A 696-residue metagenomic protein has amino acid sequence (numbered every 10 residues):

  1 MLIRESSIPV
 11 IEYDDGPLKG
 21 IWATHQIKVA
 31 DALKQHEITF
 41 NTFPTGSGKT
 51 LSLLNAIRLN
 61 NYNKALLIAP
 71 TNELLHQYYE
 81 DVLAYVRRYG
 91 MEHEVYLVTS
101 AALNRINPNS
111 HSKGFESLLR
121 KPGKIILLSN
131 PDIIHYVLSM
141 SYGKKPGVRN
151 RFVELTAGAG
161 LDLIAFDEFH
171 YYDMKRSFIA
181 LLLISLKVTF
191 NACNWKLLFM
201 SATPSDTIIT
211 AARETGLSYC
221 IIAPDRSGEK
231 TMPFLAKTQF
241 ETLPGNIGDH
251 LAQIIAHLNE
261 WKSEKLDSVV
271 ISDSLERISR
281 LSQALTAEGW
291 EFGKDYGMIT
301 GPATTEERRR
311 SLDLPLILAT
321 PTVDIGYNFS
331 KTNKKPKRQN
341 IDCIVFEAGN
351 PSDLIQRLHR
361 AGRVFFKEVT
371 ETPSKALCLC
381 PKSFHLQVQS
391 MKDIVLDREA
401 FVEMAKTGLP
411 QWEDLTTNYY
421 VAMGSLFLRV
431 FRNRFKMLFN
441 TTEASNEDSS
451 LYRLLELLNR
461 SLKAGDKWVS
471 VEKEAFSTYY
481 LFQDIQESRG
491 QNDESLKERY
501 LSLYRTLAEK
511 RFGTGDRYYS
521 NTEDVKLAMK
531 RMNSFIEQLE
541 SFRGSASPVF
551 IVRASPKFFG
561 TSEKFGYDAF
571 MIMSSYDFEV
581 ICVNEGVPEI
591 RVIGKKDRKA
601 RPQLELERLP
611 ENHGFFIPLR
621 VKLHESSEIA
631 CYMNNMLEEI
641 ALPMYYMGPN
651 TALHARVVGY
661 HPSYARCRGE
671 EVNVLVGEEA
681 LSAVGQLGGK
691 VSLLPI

Functional and structural regions predicted by a protein language model:
M1-I696: N-terminal helicase ATP-binding lobe
